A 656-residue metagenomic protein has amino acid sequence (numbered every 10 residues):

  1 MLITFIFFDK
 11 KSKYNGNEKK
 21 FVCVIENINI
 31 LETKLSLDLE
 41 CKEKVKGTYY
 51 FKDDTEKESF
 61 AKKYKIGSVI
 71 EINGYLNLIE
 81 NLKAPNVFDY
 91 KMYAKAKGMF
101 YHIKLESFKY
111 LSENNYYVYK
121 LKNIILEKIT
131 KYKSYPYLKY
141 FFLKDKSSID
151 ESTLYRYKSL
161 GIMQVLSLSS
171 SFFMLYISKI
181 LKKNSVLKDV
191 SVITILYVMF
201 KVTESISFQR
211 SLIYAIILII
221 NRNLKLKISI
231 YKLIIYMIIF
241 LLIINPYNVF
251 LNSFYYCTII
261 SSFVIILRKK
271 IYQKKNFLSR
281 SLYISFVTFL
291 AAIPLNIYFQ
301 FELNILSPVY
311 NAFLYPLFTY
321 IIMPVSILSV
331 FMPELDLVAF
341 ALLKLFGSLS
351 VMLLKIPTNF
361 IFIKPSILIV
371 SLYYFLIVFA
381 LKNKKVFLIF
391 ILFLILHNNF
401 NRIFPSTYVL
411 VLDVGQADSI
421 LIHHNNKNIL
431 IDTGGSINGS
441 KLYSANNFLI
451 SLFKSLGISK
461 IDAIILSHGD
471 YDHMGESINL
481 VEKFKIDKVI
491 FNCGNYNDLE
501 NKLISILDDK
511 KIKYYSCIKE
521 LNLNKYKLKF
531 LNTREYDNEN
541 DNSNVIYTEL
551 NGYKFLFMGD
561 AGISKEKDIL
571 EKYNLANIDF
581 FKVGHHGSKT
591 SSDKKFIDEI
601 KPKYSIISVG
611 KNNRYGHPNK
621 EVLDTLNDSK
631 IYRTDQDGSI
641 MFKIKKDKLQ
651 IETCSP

Functional and structural regions predicted by a protein language model:
M1-V22, K179-V186, F263-L410, Y604 (+2 more regions): Transmembrane helix-bundle segments that form internal channels/tunnels in multi-pass membrane proteins, characterized
L2-Q164, Y443, N447-L456, K460 (+5 more regions): Membrane-interface helix/helix-cap signal primarily in integral membrane proteins
A96-Y214, I219, A463, L528 (+4 more regions): Aromatic-rich juxtamembrane segments at the membrane interface
T153-P308, P365-F404, C493, K594 (+2 more regions): Hydrophobic alpha-helical transmembrane segments in multi-pass membrane proteins
P246-Y247, L354-K385, F390-A463, D508-F580 (+1 more regions): Core dinuclear metal-dependent hydrolase active-site scaffold
I461-D472, F581-H585: Metallo-beta-lactamase
Y471-D508, P602: Active-site HxH/HxHxD metal-binding segment of metal-dependent hydrolases
K488, D568-S639: Cap/insert and terminal regions of metallo-dependent hydrolase folds
